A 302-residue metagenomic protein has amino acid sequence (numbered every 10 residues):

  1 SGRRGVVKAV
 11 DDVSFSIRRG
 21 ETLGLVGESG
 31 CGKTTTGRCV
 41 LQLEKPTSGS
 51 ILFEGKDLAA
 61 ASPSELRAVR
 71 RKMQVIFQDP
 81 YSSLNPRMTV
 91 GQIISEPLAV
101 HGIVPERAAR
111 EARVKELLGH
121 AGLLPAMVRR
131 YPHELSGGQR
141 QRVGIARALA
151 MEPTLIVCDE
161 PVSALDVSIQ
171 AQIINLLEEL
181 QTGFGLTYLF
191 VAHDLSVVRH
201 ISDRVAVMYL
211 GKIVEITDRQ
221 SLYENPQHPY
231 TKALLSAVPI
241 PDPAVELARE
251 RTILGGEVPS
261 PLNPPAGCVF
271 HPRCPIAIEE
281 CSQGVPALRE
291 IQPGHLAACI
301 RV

Functional and structural regions predicted by a protein language model:
S1-G2, V6, I216-V302: Short catalytic/signature loops enriched in Gly
S1-N225, S236, A297-V302: ABC transporter nucleotide-binding domains
